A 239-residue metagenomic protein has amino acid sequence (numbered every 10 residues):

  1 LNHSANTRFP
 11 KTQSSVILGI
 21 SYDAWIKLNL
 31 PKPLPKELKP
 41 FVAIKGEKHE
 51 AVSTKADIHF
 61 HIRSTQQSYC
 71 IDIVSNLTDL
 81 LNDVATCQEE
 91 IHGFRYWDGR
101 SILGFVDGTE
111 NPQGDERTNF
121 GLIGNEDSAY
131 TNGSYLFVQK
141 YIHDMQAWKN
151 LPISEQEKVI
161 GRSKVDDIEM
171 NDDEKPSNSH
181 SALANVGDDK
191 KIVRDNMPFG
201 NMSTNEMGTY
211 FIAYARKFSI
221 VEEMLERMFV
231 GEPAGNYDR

Functional and structural regions predicted by a protein language model:
L1-R239: Long, histidine/aromatic-enriched segments associated with O2/redox biology
